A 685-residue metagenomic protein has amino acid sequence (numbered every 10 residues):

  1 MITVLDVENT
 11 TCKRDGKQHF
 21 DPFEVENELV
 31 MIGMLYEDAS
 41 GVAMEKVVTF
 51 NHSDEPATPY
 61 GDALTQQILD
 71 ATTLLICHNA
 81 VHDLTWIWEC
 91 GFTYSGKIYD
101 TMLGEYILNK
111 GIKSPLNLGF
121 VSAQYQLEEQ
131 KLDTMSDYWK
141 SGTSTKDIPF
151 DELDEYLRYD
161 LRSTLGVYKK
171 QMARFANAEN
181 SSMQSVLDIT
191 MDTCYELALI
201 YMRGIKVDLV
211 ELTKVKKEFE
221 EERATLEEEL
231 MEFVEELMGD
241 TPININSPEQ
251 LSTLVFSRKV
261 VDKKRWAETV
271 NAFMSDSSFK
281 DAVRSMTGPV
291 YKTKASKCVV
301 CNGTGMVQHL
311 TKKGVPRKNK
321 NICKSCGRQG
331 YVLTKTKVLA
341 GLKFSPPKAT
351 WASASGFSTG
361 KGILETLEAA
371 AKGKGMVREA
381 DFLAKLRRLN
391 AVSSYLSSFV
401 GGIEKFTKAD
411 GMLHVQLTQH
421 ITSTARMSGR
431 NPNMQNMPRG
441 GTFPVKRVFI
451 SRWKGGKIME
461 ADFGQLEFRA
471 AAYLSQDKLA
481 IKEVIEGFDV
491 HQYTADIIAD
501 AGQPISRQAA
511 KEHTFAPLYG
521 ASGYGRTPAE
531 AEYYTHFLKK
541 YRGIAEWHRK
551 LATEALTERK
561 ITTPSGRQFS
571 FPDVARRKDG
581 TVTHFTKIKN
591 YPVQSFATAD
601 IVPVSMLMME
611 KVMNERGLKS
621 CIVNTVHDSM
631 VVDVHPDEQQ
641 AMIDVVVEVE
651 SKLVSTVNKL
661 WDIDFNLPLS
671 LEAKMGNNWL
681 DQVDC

Functional and structural regions predicted by a protein language model:
M1-K17, E24-M34, D38-A43, Q124 (+5 more regions): Conserved "right-hand" nucleotidyltransferase catalytic core of DNA-directed polymerases
L5, C77-H78, I98-M102, S451-E467 (+1 more regions): Conserved catalytic palm subdomain of right-hand nucleotidyl-transferase polymerases, strongest for RNA-directed enzymes
L35, Q416-Q503: Function-dense linear segments that define catalytic or interfacial modules in macromolecule-processing proteins
E37-N177, I189, L197, Q492-A499 (+1 more regions): Active-site-proximal helix-loop-helix substrate-binding element of RNase H-like nuclease domains
I107-G111, L199-R223, A471, S522-R526 (+1 more regions): Catalytic palm subdomain of template-directed nucleic-acid polymerases, centered on the conserved carboxylate motif
S122, T193-I200, L383-N390, E467 (+3 more regions): Short alpha-helical scaffolding segments that buttress acidic/His motifs in well-ordered protein cores
L165, L212-E249, F537-E546, D637-C685: Polymerase palm active-site segment centered on the conserved acidic dipeptide of motif C
Y195, M202, S296-C323, Q329-V332 (+7 more regions): Conserved catalytic core of nucleic-acid polymerases
